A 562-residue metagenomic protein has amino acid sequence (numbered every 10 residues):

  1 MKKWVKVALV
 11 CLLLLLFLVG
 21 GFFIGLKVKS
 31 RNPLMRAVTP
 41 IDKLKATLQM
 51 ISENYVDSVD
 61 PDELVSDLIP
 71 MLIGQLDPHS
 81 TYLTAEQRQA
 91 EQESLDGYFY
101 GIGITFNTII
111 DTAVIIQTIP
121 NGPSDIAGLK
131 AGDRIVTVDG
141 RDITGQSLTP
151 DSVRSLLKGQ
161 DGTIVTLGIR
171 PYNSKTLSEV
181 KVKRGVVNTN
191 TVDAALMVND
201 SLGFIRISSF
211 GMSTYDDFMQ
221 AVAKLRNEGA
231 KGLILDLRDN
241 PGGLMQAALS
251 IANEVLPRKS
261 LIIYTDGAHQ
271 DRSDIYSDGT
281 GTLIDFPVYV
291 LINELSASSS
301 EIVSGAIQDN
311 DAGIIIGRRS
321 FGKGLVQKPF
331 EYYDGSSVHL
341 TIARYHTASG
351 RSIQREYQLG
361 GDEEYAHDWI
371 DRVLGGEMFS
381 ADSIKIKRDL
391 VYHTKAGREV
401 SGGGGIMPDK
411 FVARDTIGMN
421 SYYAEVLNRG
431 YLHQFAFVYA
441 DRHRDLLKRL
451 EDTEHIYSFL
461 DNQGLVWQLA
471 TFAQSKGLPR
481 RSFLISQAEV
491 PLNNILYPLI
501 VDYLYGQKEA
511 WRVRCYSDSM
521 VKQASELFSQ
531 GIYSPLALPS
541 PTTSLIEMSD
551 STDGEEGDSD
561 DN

Functional and structural regions predicted by a protein language model:
A8-F23: Hydrophobic membrane-insertion alpha-helices, especially the h-region of bacterial N-terminal signal peptides
F22-R31: Hydrophobic single-pass membrane-insertion segments
S30-P40, L44, L48, S52 (+8 more regions): Cleft-lining beta-strand/loop regions that shape enzyme active-site pockets
E53-I116, G162-A194, R514-S525, I532-I546: Extended, small/polar residue-biased N-terminal targeting/export presequences and adjacent propeptide/linker tracts
G132-R134: Structural motif
V138-D139, R170, T341, E356 (+1 more regions): Residue-level recognition of conserved beta-strand edge/terminus positions
S299, D311, R318, G322-L390: Polar, glycine-rich mid-to-C-terminal structural blocks that act as macromolecule-binding/assembly scaffolds
S352-I353, Y357-E556, D561-N562: Conserved functional hotspot residues or short segments at active or partner-binding sites across diverse domains
